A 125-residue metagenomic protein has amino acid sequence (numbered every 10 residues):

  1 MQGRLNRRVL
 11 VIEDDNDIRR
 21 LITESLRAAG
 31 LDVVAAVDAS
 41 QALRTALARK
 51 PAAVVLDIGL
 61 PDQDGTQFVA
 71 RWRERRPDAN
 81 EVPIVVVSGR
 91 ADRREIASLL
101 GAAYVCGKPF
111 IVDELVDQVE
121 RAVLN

Functional and structural regions predicted by a protein language model:
E13, S88: Conserved acidic carboxylate
R20-A28: Charged docking surfaces used in two-component/phosphorelay signaling
G30-D38, T45: Short hydrophobic/Thr-rich beta-strand motif most characteristic of the beta2 strand and flanking loop of CheY-like
D38, D64-Q67: Acidic catalytic/metal-coordinating carboxylates
R44, T66-A79: Short amphipathic alpha-helix used as the core "switch/output" element in two-component signaling
D57: Active-site residues of response regulator receiver
P61: The feature encodes the CheY-like receiver
Q67, G89-C106, D117: Alpha4 helix (beta4-alpha4-beta5 surface) of REC/receiver domains from two-component response regulators
